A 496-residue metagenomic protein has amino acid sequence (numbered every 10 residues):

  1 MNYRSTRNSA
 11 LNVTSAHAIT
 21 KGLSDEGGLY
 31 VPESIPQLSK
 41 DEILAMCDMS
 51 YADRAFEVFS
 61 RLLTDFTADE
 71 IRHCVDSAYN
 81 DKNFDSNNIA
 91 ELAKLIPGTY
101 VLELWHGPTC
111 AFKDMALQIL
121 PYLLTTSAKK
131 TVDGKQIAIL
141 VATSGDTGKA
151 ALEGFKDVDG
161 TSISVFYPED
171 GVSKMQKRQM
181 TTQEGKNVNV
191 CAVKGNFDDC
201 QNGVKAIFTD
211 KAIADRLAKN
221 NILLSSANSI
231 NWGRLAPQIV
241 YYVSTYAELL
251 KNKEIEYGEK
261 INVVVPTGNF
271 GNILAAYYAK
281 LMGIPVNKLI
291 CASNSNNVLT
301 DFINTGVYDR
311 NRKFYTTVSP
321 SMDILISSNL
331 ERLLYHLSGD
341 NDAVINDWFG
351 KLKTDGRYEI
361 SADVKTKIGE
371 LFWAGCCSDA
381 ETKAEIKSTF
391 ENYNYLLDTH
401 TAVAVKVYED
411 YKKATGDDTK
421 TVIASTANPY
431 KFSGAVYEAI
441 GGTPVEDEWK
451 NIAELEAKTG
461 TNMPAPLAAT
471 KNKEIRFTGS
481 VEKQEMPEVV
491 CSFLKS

Functional and structural regions predicted by a protein language model:
M1-S496: PLP-dependent amino-acid enzyme catalytic core
